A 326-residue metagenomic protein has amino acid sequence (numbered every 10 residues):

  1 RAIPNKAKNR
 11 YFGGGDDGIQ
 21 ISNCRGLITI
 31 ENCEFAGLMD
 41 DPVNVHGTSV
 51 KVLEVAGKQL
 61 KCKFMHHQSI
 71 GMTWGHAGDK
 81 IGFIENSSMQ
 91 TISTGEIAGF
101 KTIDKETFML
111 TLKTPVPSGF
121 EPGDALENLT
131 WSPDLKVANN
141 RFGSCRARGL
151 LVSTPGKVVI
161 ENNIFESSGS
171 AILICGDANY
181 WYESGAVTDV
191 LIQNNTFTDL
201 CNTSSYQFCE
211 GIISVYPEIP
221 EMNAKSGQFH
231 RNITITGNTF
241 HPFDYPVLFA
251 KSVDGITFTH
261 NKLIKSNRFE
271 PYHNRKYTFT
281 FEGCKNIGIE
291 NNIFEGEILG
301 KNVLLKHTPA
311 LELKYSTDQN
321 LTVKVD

Functional and structural regions predicted by a protein language model:
R1-C24, A56-S69, N162-C201, L263-E290 (+1 more regions): Long amphipathic alpha-helical scaffold regions
A2-I3, D16, N23-R25, I30 (+20 more regions): Parallel beta-helix/beta-solenoid
N5-D17, M39-V45, R146-S153, G169-C175 (+6 more regions): Short glycine/acidic-rich loop motifs that flank beta-strands on beta-rich extracellular proteins
V50-A56, T94-T102, L112, T317 (+1 more regions): A structural signal for short, hydrophobic beta-strand segments that form beta-sheets in beta-rich/all-beta domains
I70-K105: Ser/Thr/Gly-rich low-complexity blocks that favor extended beta-strand/coil architectures
T91-C145, L151: Small/polar beta-strand repeat architecture
N179-S184, T203-S205, E218-G227: Intrinsically disordered, low-complexity Ser/Thr- and acidic-rich flexible linkers and loops, especially at boundaries
